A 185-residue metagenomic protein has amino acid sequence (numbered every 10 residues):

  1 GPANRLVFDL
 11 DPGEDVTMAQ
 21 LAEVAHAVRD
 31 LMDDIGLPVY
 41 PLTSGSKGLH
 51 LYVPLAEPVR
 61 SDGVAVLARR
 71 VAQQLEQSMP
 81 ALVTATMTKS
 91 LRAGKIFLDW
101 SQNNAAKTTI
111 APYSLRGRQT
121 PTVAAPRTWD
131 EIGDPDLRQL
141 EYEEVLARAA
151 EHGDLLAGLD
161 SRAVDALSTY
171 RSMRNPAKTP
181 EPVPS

Functional and structural regions predicted by a protein language model:
G1-K47, L55-G63: Signature for HUH/AEP ssDNA processing cores
G1-L6, P12-V16, A27, D62-K178: C-terminal accessory nucleic-acid interaction domains of nucleic acid-metabolism proteins
G48-L49, R92: Short secondary-structure capping/turn micro-motifs that flank functional sites
H50-A56, F97-W100: A short beta-strand motif that forms the metal-chelation/ATP-contact edge of phosphoryl-transfer active sites
A177-S185: Cysteine-centric segments in proteins
